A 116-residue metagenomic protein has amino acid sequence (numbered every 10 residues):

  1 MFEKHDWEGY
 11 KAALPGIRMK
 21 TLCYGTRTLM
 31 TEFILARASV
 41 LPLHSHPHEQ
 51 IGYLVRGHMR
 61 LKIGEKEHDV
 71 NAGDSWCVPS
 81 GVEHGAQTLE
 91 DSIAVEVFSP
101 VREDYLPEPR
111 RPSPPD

Functional and structural regions predicted by a protein language model:
M1-R27, P109-D116: A short, N-terminal "cap"/entry segment at the start of jelly-roll beta-barrel domains of the cupin/DSBH fold
T31-S45: Conserved short histidine dyad/triad with adjacent acidic residue
H48-M59, G64: Glycine- and acidic-residue-biased ligand/ion/polar-headgroup-sensing regions
V55-R56, N71-A72, E90: A cytosolic small-molecule/anion-sensing beta-strand core signal
H58-R60, E67, E83, I93: Structural motif
E65-S80: Short acidic-glycine-tyrosine-enriched beta hairpin
S80-D104: Ligand-binding loop in jelly-roll beta-barrel domains
